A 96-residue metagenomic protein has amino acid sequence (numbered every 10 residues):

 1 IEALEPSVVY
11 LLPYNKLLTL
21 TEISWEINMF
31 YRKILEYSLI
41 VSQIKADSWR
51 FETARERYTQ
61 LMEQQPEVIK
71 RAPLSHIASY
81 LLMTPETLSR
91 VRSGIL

Functional and structural regions predicted by a protein language model:
I1-R32, E36: Cyclic-nucleotide recognition modules
P6, D47, P66: Generic anion/oxyanion-binding catalytic loop in active/binding sites
N28, I34-S38, P85, I95-L96: Glycine-rich loops and low-complexity Gly/Arg-rich segments that provide flexible linkers or classic glycine-based
S38-D47: Short, Lys/Arg-enriched N-terminal segment that forms or immediately precedes the first helix of a structured domain
E52-L96: Phosphate-/nucleic-acid-contacting segments
